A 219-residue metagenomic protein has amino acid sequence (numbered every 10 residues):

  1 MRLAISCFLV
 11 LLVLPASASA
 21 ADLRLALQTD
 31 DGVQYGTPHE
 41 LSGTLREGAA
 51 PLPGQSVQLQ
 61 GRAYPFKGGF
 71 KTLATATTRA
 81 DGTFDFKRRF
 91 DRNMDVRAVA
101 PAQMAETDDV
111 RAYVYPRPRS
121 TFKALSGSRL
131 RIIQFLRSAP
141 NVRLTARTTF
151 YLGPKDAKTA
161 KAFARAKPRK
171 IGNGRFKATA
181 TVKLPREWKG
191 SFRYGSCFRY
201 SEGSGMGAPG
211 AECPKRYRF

Functional and structural regions predicted by a protein language model:
R2-L12, A16-F219: Low-complexity, Ser/Thr/Pro-rich intrinsically disordered linker/stalk segments at domain junctions
